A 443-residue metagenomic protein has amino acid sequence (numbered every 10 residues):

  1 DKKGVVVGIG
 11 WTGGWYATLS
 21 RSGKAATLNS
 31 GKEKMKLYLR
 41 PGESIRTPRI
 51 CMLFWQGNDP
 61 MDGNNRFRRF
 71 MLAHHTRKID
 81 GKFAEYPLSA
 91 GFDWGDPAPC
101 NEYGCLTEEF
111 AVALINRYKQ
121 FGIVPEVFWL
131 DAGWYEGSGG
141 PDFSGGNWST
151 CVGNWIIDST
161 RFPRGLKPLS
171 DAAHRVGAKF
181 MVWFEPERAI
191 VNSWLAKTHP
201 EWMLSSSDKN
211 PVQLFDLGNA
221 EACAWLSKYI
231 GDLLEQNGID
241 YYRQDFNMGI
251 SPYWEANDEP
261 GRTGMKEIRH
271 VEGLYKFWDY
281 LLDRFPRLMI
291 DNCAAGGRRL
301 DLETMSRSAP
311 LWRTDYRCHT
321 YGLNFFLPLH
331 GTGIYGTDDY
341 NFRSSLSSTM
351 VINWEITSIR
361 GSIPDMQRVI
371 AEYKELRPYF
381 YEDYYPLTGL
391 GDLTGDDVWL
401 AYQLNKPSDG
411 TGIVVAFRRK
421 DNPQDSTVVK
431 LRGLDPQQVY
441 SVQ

Functional and structural regions predicted by a protein language model:
D1-H74, S426-L434, V439-Q443: N-terminal accessory beta-strand-rich subdomains and adjacent acidic, glycine-rich linkers that precede catalytic cores
W11, K32, E43, F92-W94 (+3 more regions): Short, flexible loop/turn elements at secondary-structure junctions
Y38, R46, S89, V127-W129 (+7 more regions): Structured core elements
F54, D59, D96-P99, L106 (+7 more regions): Flexible loop/turn segments at secondary-structure boundaries
H74-E85: N-terminal amphipathic alpha-helix/helix-capping segment at the start of soluble metabolic enzymes
Y86-G231, N237, Y241, S251: Aromatic-lined carbohydrate-binding/catalytic grooves of carbohydrate-active enzymes
G137, D171-R175, E221-L302, A309-P310 (+2 more regions): Active-site and adjacent substrate-binding regions of carbohydrate-active enzymes
L274-Q443: Active-site-proximal substrate-binding groove within the catalytic cores of carbohydrate-active enzymes
